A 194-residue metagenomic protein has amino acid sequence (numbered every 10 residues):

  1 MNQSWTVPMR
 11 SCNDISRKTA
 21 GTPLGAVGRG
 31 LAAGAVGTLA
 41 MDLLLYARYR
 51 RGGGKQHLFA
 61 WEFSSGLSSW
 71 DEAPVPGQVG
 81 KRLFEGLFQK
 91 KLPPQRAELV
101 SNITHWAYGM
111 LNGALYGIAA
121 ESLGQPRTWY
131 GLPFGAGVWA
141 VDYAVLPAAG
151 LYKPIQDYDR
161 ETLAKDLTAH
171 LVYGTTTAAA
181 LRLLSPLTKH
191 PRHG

Functional and structural regions predicted by a protein language model:
M1-G194: Short amphipathic, positively biased membrane-proximal segments that drive organelle/inner-membrane targeting
